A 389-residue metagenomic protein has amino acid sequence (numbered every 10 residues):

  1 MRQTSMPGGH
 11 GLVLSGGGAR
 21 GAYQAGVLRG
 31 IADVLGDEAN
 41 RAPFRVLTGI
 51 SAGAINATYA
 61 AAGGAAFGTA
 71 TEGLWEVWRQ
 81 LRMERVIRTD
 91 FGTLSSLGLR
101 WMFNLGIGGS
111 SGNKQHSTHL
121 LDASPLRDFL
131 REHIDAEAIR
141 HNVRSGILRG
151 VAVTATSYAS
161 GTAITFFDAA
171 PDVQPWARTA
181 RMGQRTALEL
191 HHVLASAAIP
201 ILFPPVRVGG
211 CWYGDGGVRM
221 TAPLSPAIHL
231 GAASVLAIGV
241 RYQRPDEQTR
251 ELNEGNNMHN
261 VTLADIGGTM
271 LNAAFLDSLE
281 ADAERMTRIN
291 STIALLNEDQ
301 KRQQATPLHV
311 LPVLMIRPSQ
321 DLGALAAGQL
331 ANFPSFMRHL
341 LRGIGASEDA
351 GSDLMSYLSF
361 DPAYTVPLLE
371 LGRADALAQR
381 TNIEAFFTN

Functional and structural regions predicted by a protein language model:
R2-V13, G18-T118, S124, L130 (+8 more regions): Patatin-like phospholipase
L14-S15, N113-S117, V218, S356-A363: Short coil/turn segments at secondary-structure junctions
Y23, V27, A70, D122 (+10 more regions): General structural feature for long, well-ordered alpha-helical segments within catalytic domains of soluble enzymes
A60-G63, F67, G146-L148, G161 (+1 more regions): Short loop/turn hinge sites at secondary-structure boundaries
F91, S95-R241, P245, L295-H339 (+1 more regions): Active-site-adjacent alpha/beta core region of enzyme catalytic domains
D246, R250-Q329, L340, D361-N389: Terminal low-complexity/disordered tails
L330-Y364: A hydrophobic, small-residue-rich beta->alpha segment in the mid-to-C-terminal subdomain of diverse proteins
